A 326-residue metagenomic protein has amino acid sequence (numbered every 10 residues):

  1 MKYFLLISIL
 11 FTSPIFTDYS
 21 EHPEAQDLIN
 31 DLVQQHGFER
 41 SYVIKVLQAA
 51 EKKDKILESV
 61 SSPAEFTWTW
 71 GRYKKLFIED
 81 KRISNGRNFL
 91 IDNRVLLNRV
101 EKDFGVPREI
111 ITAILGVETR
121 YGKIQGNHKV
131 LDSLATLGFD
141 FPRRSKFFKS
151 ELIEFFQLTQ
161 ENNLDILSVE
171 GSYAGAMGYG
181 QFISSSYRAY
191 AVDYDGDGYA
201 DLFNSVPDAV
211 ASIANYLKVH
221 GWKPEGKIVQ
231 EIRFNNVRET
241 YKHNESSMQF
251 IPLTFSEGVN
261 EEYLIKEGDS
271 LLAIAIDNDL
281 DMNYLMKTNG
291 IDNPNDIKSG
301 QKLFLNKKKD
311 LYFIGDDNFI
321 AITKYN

Functional and structural regions predicted by a protein language model:
Y3-S13: Sec-dependent N-terminal signal peptides
T17-P23, V259-N283, Q301, K307-D310: Primarily a LysM-type cell-wall glycan-binding module
T17-Q35: Short N-terminal segments immediately surrounding and downstream of signal-peptide cleavage
L28, D92-L97, N283-D292: N-terminal post-signal-peptidase region of extra-cytosolic proteins
V33, E101, A275, M286: The alpha-helix within a helix-turn-helix
F38-G258, I276, D281, D296 (+2 more regions): Catalytic glycan-binding domains that act on GlcNAc-containing polysaccharides
H128, Q301-K302: Short Lys/Arg-enriched helix C-cap and helix-to-coil transition segments that create basic nucleic-acid-contact patches
